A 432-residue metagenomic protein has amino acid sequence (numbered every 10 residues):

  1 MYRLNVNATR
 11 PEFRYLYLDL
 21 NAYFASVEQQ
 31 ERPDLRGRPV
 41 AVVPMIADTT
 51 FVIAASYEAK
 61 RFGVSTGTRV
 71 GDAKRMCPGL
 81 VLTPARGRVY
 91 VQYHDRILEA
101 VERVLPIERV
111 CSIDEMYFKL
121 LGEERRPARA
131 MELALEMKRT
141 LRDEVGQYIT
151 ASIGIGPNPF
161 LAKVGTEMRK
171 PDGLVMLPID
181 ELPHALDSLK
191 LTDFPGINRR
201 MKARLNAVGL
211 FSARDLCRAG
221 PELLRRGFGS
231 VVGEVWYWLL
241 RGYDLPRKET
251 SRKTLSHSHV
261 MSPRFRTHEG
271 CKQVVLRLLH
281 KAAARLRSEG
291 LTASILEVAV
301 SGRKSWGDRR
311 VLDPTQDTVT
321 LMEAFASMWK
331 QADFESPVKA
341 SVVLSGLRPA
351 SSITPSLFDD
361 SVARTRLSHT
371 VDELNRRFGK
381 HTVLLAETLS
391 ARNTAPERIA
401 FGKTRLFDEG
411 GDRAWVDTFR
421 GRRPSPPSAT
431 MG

Functional and structural regions predicted by a protein language model:
M1-R241, P246, A284, T354 (+1 more regions): Gly/Gly-Pro- and Ser/Thr-rich, intrinsically disordered tail segments characteristic of DNA damage-repair and tolerance
A8, Y17, A203-P337, V416-D417 (+1 more regions): DNA-contacting surface of Y-family translesion DNA polymerases
N21-Y23, M45, E123, N158 (+4 more regions): Generic structural motif
L82, S305-D308, S351-I353: Short small-residue beta-strand/loop micro-motif enriched in glycine and branched aliphatics
I155-P159, L239-R241, T292-R303, V338-R348 (+1 more regions): A glycine-rich phosphate-binding loop feature that marks nucleotide/adenosyl-phosphate handling sites
T320-R377: C-terminal hydrophobic structural anchor segments that stabilize assembly/packing rather than catalytic chemistry
